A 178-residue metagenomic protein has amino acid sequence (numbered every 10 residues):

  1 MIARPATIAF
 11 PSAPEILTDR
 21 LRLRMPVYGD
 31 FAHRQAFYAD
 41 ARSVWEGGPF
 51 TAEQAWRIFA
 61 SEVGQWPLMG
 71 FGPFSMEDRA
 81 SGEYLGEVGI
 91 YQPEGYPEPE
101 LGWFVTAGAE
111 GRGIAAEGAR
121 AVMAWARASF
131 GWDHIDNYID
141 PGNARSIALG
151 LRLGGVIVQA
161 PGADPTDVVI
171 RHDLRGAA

Functional and structural regions predicted by a protein language model:
M1-E46, W56, A60, G64 (+1 more regions): Acyl-donor (CoA/ACP) binding surface of acyl/acetyltransferases
G48-F50: PAS/PAS-like sensory domain cap-loop motif
P67: Extracellular/periplasmic catalytic domains that process cell-envelope and extracellular macromolecules
G70: Beta-strand acidic-aromatic groove motif in beta-rich domains, primarily in extracellular
